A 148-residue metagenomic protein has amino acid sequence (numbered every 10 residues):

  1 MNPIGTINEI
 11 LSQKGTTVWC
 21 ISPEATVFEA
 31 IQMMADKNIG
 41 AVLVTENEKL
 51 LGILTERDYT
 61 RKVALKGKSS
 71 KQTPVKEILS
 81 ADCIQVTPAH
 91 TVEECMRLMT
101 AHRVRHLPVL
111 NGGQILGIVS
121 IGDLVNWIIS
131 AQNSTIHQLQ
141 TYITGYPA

Functional and structural regions predicted by a protein language model:
M1-A148: Tandem CBS (Cystathionine beta-synthase) repeat/Bateman regulatory domains
